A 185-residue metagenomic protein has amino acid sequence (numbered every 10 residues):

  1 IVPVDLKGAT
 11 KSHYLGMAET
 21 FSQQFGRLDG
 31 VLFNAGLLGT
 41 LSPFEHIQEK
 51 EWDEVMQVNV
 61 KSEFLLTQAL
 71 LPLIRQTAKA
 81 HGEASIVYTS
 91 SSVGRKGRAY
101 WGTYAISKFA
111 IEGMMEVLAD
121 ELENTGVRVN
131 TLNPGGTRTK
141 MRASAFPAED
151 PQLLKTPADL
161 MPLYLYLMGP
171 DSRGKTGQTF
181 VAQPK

Functional and structural regions predicted by a protein language model:
I1-T10: Rossmann-fold cofactor-recognition segment
M17, S42-F44, Q48-D53: Substrate-binding pocket helix/loop in short-chain dehydrogenase/reductase
N34-T40: Conserved NAD(P)H cofactor-binding loop of Rossmann-fold oxidoreductase domains
T67, S107: Active-site helix of classical SDR
P72, D120-E121: Alpha-helical segment proximal to the catalytic Tyr-Lys
S91: Residue(s) in the substrate-gating loop at a strand-loop-helix junction that position the organic substrate next
N124, T131-L132, T139, A148-K185: C-terminal helical subdomain
